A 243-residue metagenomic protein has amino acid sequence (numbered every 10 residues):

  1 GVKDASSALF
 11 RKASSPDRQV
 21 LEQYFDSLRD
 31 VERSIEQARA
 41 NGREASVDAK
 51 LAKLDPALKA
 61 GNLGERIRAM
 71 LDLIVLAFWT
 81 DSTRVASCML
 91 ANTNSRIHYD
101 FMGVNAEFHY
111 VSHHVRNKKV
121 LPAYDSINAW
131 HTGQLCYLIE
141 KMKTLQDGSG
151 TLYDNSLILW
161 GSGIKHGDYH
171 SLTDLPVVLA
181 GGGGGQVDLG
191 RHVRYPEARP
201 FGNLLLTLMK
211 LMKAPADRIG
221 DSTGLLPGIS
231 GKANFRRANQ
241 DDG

Functional and structural regions predicted by a protein language model:
G1-G243: Ligand-binding pockets and gating/stacking loops
